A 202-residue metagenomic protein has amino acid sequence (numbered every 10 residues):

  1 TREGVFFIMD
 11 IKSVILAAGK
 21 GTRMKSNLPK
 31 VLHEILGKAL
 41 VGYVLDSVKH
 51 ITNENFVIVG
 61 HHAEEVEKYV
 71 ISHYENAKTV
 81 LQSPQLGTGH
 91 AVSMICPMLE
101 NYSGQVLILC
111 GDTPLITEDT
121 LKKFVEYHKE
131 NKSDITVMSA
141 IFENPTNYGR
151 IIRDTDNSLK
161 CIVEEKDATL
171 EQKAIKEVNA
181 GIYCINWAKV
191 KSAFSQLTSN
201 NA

Functional and structural regions predicted by a protein language model:
F6-M9, A39-C110, L115-E126, E130: Conserved N-terminal catalytic core of the sugar/cofactor nucleotidyltransferase
I8-S26: N-terminal nucleotide-binding beta1-loop-alpha1 segment
A17, V59, C110, S139-A140: Short beta-strand/turn micro-motifs composed of small residues that flank or help shape donor/cofactor-binding pockets
N27-L45: Short catalytic helix/loop segments, enriched in acidic residues and glycine and frequently bearing histidine
E34, L115, C184: Short aromatic/basic micro-patch
S103, A140-Q172: Rossmann-like NAD(P)H-binding beta-loop-alpha module
N131-I141: A short, conserved acidic/glycine-rich loop-to-beta-strand motif that forms the donor nucleotide-sugar/metal
L159-A202: Catalytic-core segments of class I nucleotidyltransferases/pyrophosphorylases that form NMP-activated intermediates
